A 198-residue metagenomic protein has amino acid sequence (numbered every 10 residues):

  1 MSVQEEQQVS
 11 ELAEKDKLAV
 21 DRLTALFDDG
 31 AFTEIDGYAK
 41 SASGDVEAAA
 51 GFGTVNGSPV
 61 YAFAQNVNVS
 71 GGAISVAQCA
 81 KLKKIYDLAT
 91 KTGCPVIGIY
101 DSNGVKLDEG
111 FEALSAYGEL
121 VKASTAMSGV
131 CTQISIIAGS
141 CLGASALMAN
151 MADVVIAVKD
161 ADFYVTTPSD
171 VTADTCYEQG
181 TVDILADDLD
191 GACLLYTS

Functional and structural regions predicted by a protein language model:
E5-A50: An N-cap/entry alpha-helix motif that binds or orients negatively charged groups
L18, A62, D101, M148-A149 (+1 more regions): Hydrophobic/aromatic residues within transmembrane alpha-helices of multi-pass small-molecule transporters
V46, G72-K84: Glycine-rich anion/phosphate-binding loops
F52-N66, K81-D108: A structural preference for short, pocket-lining loop segments at secondary-structure junctions
T90-C94, G98-F111, T125-T166: Glycine-rich beta-to-alpha active-site loop
I156-A157, V182-L189: Short acidic-hydrophobic, aromatic-tinged amphipathic segments that line or gate anion-handling sites
T167-T172: Catalytic or ion-translocation cores adjacent to nucleophile or general acid/base/metal-coordination motifs in diverse
Y196-T197: Conserved small/polar residues in nucleotide/adenosyl-binding loops
